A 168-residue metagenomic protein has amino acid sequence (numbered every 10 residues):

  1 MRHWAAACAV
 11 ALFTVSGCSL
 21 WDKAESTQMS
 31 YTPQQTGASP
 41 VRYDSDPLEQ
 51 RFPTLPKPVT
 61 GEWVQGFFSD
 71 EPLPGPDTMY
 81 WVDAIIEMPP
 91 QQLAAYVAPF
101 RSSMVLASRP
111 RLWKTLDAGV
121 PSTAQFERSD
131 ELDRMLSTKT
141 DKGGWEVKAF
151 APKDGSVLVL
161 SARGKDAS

Functional and structural regions predicted by a protein language model:
M1-C8: Bacterial N-terminal signal peptides that target proteins for export
A5, F67, G75-T78, F150-G155: Short, ordered beta-strand-loop transition motifs
T14-G17: C-terminal motif of bacterial Sec signal peptides marking the signal peptidase cleavage site
S19-D22: Bacterial signal peptide processing site
A24-T78: Extracytoplasmic low-complexity, Pro/Thr/Ser/Ala/Gly-rich segments that lie immediately after a secretion/anchoring
T54-R128: Mature extracytoplasmic domains of secretory-pathway proteins
A98-K165: Extracytosolic low-complexity repeat regions of secreted or lipid-anchored proteins
